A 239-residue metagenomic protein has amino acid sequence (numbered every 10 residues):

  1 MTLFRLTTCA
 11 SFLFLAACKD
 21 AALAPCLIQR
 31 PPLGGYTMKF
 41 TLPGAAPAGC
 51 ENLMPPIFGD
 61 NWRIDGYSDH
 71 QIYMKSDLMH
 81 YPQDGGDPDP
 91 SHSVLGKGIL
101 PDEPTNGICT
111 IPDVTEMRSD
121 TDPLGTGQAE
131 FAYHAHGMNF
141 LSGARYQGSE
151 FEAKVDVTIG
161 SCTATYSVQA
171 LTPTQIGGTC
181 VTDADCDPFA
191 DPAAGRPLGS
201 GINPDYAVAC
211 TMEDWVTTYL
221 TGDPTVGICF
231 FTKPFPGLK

Functional and structural regions predicted by a protein language model:
M1-T7: Bacterial N-terminal signal peptides that target proteins for export
T8-F12: Sec-dependent N-terminal signal peptides
L15-A17: C-terminal motif of bacterial Sec signal peptides marking the signal peptidase cleavage site
K19-K239: Mature soluble binding/inhibitory domains
